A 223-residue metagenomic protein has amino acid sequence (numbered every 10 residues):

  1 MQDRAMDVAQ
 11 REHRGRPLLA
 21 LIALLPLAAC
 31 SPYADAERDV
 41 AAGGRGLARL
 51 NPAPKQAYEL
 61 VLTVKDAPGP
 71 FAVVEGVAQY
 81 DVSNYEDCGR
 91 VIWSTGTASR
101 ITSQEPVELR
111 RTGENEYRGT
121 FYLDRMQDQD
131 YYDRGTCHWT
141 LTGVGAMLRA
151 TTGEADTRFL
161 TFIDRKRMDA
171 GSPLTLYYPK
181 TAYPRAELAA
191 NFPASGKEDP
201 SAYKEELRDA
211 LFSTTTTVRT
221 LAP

Functional and structural regions predicted by a protein language model:
M1-A28: Sec-dependent bacterial lipoprotein signal peptides
V8, G15-L19, L62, W93 (+2 more regions): Intrinsically disordered, low-complexity, compositionally biased regions/tails
L21, N51-A53, R110: Sterically constrained small-residue positions within well-ordered secondary structures of folded domains
S31-Y33: Bacterial signal peptide processing site
E37-R90: N-terminal "first-domain core" detector
R49, V107-L109, T216-V218: Short amphipathic beta-strand and strand-loop transition segments with alternating hydrophobic
G69-F162, K166: Structured domain cores in non-transmembrane regions
R149-P223: Glycine-rich, aromatic-bearing surface loops/beta-hairpins
